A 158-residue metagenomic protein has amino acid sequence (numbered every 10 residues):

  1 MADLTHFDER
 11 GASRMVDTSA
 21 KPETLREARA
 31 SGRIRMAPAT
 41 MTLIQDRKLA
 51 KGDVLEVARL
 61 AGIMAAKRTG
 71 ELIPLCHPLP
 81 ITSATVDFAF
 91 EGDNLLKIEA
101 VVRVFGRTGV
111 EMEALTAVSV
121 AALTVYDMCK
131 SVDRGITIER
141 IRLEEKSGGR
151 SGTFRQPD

Functional and structural regions predicted by a protein language model:
M1-L55, L60-H77, T82-D158: C-terminal binding/interaction regions
